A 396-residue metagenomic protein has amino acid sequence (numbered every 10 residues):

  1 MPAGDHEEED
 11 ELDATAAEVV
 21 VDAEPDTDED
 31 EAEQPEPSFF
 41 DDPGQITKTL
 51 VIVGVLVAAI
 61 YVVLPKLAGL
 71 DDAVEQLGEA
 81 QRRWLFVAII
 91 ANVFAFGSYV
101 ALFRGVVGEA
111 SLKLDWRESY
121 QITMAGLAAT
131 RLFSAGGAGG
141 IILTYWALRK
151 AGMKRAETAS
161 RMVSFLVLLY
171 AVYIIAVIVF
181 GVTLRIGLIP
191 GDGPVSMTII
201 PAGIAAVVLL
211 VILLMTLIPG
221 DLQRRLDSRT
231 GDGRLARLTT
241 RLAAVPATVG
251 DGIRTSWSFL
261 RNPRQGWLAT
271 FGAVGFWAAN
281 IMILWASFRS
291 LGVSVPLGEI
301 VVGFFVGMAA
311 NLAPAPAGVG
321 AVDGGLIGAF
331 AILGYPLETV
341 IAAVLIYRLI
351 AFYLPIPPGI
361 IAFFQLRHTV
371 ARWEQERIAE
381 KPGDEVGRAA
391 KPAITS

Functional and structural regions predicted by a protein language model:
M1-L70, G126-T239, V319-S396: Transmembrane helix-loop-helix hairpins in multi-pass inner-membrane proteins
I46-T47, E79-V87, S258-F271: Membrane-interface helix starts
A59, S98-V106, T144, N280-S287 (+3 more regions): Hydrophobic/aromatic residues in alpha-helical transmembrane segments
D71-E79, L148, T248-R261: A short amphipathic helical element positioned immediately N-terminal to and/or at the very start of a transmembrane
V93-L102, V106-E109, E118, T130-I142 (+1 more regions): Short helix-coil transition sites and intra-membrane helix breaks within transmembrane domains of multi-pass
S98-A125, S287-V302: Membrane-embedded helical hairpins/re-entrant loop segments and their flanking transmembrane helices within multi-pass
A110, F288-I346: Membrane-interfacial helix-loop connectors
S256-A309: Transmembrane helical segments that form the transport core of multi-pass membrane transport proteins
